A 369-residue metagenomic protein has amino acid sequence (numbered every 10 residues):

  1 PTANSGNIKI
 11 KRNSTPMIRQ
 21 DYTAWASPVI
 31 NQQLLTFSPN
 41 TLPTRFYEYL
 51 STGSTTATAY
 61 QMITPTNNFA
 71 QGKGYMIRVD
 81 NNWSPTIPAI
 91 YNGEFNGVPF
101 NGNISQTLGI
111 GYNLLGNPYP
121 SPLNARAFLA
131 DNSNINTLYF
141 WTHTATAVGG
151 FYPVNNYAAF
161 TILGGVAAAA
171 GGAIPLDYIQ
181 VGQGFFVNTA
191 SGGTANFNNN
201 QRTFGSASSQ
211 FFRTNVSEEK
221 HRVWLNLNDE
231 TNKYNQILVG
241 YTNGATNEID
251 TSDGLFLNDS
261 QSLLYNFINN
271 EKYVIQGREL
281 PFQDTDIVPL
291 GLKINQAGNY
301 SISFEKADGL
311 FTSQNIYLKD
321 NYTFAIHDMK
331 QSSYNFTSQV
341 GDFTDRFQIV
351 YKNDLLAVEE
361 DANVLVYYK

Functional and structural regions predicted by a protein language model:
P1-P16, I90: Extracellular beta-helix/beta-solenoid repeat scaffolds
N4-S5, T56-A57, V166-A167: Mixed-charge, polar/low-complexity N-terminal
K11-Q20, A24-S51: Conserved "landmark" site that anchors the functional core of diverse proteins
I30, S51-S54, T146, D229: Intrinsically disordered, low-complexity regulatory segments enriched in acidic/serine/proline/glutamine/glycine
N31-T41, Q61-M62, F151-Y157: Short, polar loop/linker segments at the starts of domains and inter-domain junctions
P43-A57, Y139-T142, G149: Short beta-strand segments and strand-loop junctions that repeat across beta-rich extracellular domains
S54-A70, N81-S84: A conserved hydrophobic secondary-structure block that centers on an alpha-helix together with its immediately flanking
F69-A70, I77-K369: Compositionally biased Ser/Thr/Gly- and acidic/asparagine-rich, proline-interspersed low-complexity stretches
